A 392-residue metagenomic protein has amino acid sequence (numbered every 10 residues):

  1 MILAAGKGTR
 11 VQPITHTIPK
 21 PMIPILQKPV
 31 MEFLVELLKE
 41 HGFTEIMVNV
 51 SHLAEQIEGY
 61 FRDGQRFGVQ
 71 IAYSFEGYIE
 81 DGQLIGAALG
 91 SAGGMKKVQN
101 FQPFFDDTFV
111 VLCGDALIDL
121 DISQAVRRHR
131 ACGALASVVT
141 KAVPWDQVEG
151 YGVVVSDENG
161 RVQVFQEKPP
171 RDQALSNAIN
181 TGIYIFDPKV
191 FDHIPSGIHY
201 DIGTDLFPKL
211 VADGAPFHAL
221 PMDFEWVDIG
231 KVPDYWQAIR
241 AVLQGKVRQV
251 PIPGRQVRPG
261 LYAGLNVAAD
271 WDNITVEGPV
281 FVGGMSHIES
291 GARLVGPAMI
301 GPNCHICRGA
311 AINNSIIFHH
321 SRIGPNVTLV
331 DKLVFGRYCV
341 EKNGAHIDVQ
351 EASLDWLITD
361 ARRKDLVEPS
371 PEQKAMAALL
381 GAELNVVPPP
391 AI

Functional and structural regions predicted by a protein language model:
M1-G59, I392: N-terminal glycine-rich phosphate-binding loop and ensuing alpha1 helix
H52, L112, I185-F186, I202 (+1 more regions): A conserved hydrophobic position in a structured secondary element of the catalytic/binding core that shapes
E58, R66-E158: Conserved beta-loop-beta/alpha segment of the NTase-like Rossmann-fold superfamily that binds/positions NTPs
A87, F109, L117, G182-I183 (+3 more regions): A residue-level structural signature of the nucleotidyltransferase/glycosyltransferase Rossmann-like core
C132, K189, S196-I392: Left-handed beta-helix
P144-D146, P170-I183: A recurrent flexible, glycine/aromatic-enriched loop bordering the glycosyltransferase active site that acts as
S156-A174: Short, flexible, basic/aromatic active-site loop/helix in glycosyltransferases
T181-H193: Conserved nucleotide-sugar donor-binding and metal-coordinating catalytic region shared by glycosyltransferases
